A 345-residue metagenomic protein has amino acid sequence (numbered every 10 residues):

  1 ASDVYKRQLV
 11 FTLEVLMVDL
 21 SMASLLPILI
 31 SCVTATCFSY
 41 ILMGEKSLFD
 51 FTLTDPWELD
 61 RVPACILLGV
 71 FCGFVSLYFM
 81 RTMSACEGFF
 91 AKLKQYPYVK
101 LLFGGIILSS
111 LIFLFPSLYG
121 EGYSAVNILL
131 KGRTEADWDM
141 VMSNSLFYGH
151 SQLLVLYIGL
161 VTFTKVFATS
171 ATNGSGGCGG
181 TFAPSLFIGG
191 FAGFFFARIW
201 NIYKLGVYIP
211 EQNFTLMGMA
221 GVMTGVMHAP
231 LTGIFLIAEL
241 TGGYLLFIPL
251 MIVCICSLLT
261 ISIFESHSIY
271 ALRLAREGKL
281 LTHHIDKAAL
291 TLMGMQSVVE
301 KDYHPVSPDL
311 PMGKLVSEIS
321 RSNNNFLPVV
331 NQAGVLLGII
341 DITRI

Functional and structural regions predicted by a protein language model:
A1-Y5: Short, small-residue-biased leader/transition segments that mark boundaries at the very start of proteins
K6-V10, K46-S47, V70-F90, Y119-Y123: Juxtamembrane interface elements at the cytosolic ends of transmembrane helices in multi-pass membrane proteins
Q8-V15, F49-D50, Y123-I128, N173-G193 (+2 more regions): Re-entrant/interfacial helical elements at transmembrane boundaries that shape and gate the permeation pathway
S31-F38, C65-F74, L101-L114, T162-T169 (+3 more regions): Hydrophobic core segments of alpha-helical transmembrane domains in multi-pass membrane transport and ion-translocation
A85-P210: Helix-loop-helix hairpins and the membrane-proximal interhelical loops of multi-pass alpha-helical transport proteins
N213-F214, A220-M227, L231-P305: Membrane-interfacial segments at transmembrane helix termini in multi-pass membrane proteins
V306-N323, V329-V330: The conserved cystathionine-beta-synthase
L336-I345: Short beta->alpha transition motifs characteristic of CBS
